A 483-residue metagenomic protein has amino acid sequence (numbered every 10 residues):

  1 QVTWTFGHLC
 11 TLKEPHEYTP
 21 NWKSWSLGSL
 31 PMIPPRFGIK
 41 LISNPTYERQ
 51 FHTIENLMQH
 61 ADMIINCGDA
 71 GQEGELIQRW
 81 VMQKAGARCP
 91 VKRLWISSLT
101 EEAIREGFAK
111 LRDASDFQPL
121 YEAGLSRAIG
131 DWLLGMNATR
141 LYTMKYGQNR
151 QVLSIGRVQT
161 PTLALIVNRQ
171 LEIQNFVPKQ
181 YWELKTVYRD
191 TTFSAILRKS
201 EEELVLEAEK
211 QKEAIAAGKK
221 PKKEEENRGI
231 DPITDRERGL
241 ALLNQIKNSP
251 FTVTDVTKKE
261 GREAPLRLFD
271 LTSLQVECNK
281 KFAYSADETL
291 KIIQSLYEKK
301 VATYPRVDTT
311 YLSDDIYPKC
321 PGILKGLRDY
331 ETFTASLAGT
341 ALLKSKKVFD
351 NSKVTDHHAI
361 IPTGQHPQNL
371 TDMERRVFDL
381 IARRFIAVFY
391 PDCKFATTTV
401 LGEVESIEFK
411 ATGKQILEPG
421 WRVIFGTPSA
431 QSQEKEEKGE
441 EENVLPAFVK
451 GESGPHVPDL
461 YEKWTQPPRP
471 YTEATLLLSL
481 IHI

Functional and structural regions predicted by a protein language model:
Q1-W132, M136, I230-I233: Intrinsically disordered, low-complexity regulatory segments
T3, G7-I42, R150-Q294, D329 (+3 more regions): Long, highly charged, low-complexity internal segments
S97-A103, T272, I292-A302: Short, conserved phosphate-binding/catalytic loop or strand-edge motifs used in phosphoryl-/nucleotidyl-transfer
A103-Y188: C-terminal or mid-to-C-terminal helical accessory/interaction module adjacent to the motor/catalytic core
A114, K280-F282, D308, G364-L370: A generic structural motif
Y284-L343, F349: Extended, well-ordered alpha-helical scaffold/bundle regions in very large, multi-domain proteins
T340-N369: Acidic, turn-prone loop/beta-hairpin segments
I483: Conserved adenylation A10 loop of the ANL superfamily
